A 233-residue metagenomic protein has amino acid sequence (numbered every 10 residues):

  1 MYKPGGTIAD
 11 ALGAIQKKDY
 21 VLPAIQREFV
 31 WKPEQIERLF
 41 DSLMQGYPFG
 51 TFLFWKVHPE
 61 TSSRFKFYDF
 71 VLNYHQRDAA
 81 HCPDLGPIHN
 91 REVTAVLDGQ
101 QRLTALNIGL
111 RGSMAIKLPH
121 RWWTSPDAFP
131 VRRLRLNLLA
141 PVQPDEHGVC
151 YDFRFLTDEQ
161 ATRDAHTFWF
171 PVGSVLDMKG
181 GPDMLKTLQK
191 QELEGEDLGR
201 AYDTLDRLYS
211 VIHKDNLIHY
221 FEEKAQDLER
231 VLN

Functional and structural regions predicted by a protein language model:
M1-P33, E37-N233: Basic- and aromatic-enriched surface patches that contact anionic nucleotides/nucleic acids
